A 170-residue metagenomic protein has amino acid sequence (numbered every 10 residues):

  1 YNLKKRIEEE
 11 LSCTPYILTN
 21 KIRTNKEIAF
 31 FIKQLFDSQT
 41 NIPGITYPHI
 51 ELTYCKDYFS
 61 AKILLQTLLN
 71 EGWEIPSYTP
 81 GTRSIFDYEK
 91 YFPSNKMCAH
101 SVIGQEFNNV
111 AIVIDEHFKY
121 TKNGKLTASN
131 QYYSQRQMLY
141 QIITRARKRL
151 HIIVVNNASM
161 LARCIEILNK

Functional and structural regions predicted by a protein language model:
Y1-N70, S77-K170: Conserved helicase motor core of SF1/SF2 NTP-dependent helicases
